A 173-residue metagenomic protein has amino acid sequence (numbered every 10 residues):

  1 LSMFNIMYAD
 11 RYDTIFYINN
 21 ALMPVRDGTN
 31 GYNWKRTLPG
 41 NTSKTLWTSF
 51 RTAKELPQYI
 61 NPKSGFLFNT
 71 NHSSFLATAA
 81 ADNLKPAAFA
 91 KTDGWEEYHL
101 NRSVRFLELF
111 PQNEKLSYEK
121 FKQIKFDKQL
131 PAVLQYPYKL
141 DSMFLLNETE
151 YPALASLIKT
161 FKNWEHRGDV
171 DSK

Functional and structural regions predicted by a protein language model:
M3-K173: Long, compositionally biased non-active-site segments enriched in small/hydrophobic residues and glycine
